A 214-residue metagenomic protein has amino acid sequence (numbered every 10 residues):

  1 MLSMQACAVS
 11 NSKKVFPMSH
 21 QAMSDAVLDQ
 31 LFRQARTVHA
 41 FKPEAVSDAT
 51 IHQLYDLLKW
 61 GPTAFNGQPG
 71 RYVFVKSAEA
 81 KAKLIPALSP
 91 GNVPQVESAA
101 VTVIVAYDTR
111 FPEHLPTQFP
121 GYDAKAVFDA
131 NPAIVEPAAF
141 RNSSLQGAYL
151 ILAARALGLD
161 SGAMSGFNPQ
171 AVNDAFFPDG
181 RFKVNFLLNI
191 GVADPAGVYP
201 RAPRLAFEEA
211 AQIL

Functional and structural regions predicted by a protein language model:
L2, C7-L214: Acidic, surface-exposed loops and disordered segments
